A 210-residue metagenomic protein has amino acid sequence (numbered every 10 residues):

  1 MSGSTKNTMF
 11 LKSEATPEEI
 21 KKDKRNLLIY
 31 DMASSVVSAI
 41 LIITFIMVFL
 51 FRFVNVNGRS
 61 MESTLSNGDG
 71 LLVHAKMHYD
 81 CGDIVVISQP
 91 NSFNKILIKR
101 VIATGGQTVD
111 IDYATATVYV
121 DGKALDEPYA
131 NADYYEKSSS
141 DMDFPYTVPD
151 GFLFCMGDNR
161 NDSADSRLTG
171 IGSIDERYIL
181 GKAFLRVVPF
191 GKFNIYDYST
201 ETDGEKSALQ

Functional and structural regions predicted by a protein language model:
S2-Y30, S63, N67-Q210: Soluble "head" domains of membrane/secretory-pathway proteins
D31-L50: Hydrophobic membrane-insertion alpha-helices, especially the h-region of bacterial N-terminal signal peptides
F45-E62: Aromatic-capped interface at the extracytoplasmic side of an N-terminal signal-anchor transmembrane helix
